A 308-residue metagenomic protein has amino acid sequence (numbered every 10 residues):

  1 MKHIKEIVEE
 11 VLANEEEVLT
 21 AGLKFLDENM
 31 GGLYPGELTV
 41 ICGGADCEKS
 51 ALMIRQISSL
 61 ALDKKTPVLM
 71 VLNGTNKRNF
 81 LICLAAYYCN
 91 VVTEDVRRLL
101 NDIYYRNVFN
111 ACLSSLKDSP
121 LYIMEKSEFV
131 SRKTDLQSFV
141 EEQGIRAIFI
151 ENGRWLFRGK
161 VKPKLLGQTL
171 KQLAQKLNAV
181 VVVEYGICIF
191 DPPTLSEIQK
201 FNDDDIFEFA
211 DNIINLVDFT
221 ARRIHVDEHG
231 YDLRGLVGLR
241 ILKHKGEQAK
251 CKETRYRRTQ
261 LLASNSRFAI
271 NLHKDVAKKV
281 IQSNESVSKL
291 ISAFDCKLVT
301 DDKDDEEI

Functional and structural regions predicted by a protein language model:
M1-V91, I206-F207, I308: The Walker A/P-loop phosphate-binding site
K2-K5, V130-I148, Q172-L177, F190-I308: C-terminal regions of RecA-like/P-loop NTPase motor modules
E28, K65-Q143: Cytosolic-facing regulatory segments adjacent to core modules
G36, S119, A210-D211: Short, well-ordered alpha-helix to beta-strand connector turns
V40, M70, V181-V183, N215: Structural beta-sheet core signal
V96-N101, Y122-E125, L156-K164, P193-I198: Flexible beta-alpha connector loops of hexameric P-loop NTPases
Q143-G159: Conserved P-loop NTPase "ATPase switch" module shared by AAA+ and STAND
F149-E151, A179-G186: Structural recognition of the conserved hydrophobic beta-strand(s) that form the central parallel beta-sheet of P-loop
